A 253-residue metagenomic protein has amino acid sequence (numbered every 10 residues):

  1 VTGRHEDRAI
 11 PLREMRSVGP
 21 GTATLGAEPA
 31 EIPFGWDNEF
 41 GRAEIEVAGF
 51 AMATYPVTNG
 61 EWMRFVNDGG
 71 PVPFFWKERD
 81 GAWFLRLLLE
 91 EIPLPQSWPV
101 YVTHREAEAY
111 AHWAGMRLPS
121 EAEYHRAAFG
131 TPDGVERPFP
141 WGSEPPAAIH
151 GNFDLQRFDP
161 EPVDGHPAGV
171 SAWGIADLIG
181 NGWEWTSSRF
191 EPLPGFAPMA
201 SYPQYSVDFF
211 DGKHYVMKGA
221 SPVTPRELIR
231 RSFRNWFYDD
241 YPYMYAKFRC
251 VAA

Functional and structural regions predicted by a protein language model:
V1-F40, Y55, G70-F74, E78-R230: Functional-site microenvironments in short loops/helix caps that host divalent-cation chemistry
A43-A48: Acyl/amide activation-and-transfer machinery of modular secondary-metabolite enzymes
T58: Acidic, metal-coordinating catalytic segment for phosphate/diphosphate chemistry, firing primarily on the Nudix
F65-D68: Core segments of cupin and vicinal oxygen chelate
Q204-F209, N235-P242: Short proline/glycine-enriched turn/loop segments at secondary-structure junctions
M244-A253: Short, structured beta-strand segments at or near domain termini in extracellular proteins/domains
